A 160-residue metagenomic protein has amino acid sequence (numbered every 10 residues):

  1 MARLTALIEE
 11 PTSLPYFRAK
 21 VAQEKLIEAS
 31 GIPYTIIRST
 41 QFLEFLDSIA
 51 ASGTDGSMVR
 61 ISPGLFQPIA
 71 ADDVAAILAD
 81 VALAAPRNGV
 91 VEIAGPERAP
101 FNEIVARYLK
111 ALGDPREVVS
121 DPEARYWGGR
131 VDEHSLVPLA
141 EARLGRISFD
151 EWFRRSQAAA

Functional and structural regions predicted by a protein language model:
M1-R3, I36: Structural signature of the Rossmann-like NAD(P)-dependent dehydrogenase/reductase core
I8-E117, D121-W127, E133-H134: Oxidoreductase cofactor-interface core, primarily capturing Rossmann-like NAD(P)-dependent enzymes
H134, L139-A160: Amphipathic terminal alpha-helices
